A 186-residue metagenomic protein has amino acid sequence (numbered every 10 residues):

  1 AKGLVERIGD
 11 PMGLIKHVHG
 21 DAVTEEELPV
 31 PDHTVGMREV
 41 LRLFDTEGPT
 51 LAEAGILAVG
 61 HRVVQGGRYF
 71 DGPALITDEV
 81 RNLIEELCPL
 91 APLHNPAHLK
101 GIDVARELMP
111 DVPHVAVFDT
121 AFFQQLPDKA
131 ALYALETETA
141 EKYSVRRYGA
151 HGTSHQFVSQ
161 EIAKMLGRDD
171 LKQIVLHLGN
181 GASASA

Functional and structural regions predicted by a protein language model:
A1-F70: N-terminal glycine/serine-rich phosphate-binding loop of ATP-dependent small-molecule kinases, especially carbohydrate
A1-I8, M12-L14, K172-A186: Gly/Thr-rich phosphate-binding beta-strand-loop-beta motif of the actin/hexokinase/Hsp70
P31-V35, L75, E79, P96-K100 (+4 more regions): Conserved active-site and cofactor/substrate-binding residues in soluble primary-metabolism enzymes
F44-H94, V115, A121-A130: Short beta-strand-loop/turn "lid" adjacent to the catalytic site in phosphate-handling enzymes
I84-N95, V112, E141-G152: Flexible, glycine/proline-enriched loop segments at strand-loop-helix junctions that form or flank small-ligand binding
P96-M109, H151-Q173: Conserved phosphate-binding catalytic cores of ATP/NTP-utilizing and phosphoryl-transfer enzymes
G101-A105, M109-Q125: Conserved Class I SAM-dependent methyltransferase catalytic core
T137-E138: Predominantly flavin-linked oxidoreductase catalytic cores and closely associated redox partners
